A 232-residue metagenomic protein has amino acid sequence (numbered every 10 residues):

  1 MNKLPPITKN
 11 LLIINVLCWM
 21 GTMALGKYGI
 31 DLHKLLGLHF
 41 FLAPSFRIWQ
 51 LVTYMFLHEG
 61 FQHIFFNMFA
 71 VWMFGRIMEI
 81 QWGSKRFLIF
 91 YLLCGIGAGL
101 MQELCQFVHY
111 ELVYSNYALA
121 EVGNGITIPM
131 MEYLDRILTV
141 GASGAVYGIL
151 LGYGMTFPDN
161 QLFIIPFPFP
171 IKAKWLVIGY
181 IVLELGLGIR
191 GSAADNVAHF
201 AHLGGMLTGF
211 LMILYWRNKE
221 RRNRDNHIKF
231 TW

Functional and structural regions predicted by a protein language model:
M1-W232: A detector for small-residue-rich transmembrane helices and their helix-helix packing motifs
